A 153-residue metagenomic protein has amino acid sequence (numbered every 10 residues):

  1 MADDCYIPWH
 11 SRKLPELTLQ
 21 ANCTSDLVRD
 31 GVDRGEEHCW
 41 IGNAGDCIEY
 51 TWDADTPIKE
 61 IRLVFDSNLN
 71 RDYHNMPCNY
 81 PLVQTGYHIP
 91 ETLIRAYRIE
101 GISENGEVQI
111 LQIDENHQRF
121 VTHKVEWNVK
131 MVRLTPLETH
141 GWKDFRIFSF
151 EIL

Functional and structural regions predicted by a protein language model:
M1-D55, V64-L93, W142, E151: Disordered, acidic Ser/Thr/Pro-rich linker "stalks" and the adjacent N-terminal cap of the next globular domain
W52-A54, V125, P136: Hydrophobic residues in beta-strands and at strand termini
T56-I58, I94, V129, I147: Core-facing hydrophobic residues within beta-strands of well-ordered domains
Y97-I99: Short beta-strand elements bearing conserved aromatic residues within extracellular beta-rich modules
G101-I102, F148-L153: Short beta-strand-to-coil "C-cap" segments at the C-terminal boundary of structured domains/repeats, marking
V108-V125: Extracellular carbohydrate recognition and processing domains and analogous Trp-centered ligand-binding platforms
M131-R133: Short, conserved beta-strand segments of beta-strand-rich sandwich/propeller modules, principally
T135-K143: Short beta-strand-plus-loop segments that form exposed binding edges in beta-rich domains
